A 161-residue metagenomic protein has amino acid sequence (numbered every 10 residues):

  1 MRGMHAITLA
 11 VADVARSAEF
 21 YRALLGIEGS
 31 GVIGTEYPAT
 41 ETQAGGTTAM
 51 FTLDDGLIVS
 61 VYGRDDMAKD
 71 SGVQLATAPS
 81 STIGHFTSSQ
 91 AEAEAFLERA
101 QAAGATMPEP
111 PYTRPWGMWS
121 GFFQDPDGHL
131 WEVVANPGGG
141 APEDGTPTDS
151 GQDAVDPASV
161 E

Functional and structural regions predicted by a protein language model:
M4-A12, A49-L53, S71-R99, W119-Q124: Vicinal oxygen chelate
T8-D66: Core segments of cupin and vicinal oxygen chelate
R16-S17, L24, E28-T35, L75-T77 (+4 more regions): Hydrophobic/basic alpha-helical segments enriched in Actinobacteria
I58, S80, L130: A residue-level signal for beta-strand positions that form part of recognition/binding surfaces within mature
Y62-K69, N136-G138: Acetyl-CoA-dependent GNAT
L97-E161: Vicinal oxygen chelate
